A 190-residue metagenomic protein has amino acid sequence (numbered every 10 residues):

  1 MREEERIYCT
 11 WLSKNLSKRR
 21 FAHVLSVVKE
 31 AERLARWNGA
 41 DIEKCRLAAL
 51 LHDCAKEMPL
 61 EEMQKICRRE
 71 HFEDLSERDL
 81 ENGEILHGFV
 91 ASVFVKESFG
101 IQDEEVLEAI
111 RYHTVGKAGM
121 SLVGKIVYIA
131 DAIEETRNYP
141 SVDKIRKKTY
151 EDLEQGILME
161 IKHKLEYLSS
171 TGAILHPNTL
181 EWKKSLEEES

Functional and structural regions predicted by a protein language model:
M1-I7, E187-S190: Short, Lys/Arg-enriched, disordered terminal segments
I7-N15, L34-M159: Divalent metal-dependent catalytic cores for phosphoryl transfer on phosphate-bearing substrates
H163-S190: Charged phosphate-binding loop/patch that engages nucleotide di/tri-phosphates or the phosphate backbone of nucleic
